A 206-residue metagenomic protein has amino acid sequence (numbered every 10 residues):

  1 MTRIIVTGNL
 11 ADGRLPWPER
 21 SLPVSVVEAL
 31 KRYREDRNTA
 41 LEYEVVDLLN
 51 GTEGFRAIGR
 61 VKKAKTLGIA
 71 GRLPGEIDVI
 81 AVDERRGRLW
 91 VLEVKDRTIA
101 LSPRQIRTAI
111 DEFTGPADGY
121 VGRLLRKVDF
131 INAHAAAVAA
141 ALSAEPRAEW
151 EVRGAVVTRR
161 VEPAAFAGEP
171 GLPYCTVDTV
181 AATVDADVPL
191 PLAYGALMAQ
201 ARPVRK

Functional and structural regions predicted by a protein language model:
M1-K206: Intrinsically disordered, low-complexity Ser/Thr/Pro/Gly-rich regulatory segments
